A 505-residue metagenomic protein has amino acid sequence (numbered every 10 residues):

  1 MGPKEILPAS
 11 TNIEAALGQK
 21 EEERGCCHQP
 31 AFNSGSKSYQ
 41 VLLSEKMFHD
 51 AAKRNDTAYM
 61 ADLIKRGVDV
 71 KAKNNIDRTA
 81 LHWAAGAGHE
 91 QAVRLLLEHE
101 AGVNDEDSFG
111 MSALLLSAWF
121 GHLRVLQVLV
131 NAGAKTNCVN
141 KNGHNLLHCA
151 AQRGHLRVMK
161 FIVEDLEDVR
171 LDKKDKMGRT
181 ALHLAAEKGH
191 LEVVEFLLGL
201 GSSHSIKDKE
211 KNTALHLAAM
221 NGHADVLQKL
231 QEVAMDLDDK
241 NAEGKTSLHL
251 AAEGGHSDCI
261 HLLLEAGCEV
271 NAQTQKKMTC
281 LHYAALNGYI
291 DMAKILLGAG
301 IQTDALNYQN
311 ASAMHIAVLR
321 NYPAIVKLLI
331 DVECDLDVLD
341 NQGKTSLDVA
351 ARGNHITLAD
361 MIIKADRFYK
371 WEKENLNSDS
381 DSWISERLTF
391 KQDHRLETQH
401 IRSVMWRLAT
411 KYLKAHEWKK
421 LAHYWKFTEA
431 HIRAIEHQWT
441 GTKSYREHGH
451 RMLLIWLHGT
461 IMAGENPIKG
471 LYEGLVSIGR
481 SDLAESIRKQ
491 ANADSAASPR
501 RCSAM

Functional and structural regions predicted by a protein language model:
G2-M47, V233, A266, A299 (+1 more regions): Ankyrin-repeat-protein effector appendages
V41, N74, D107, N140 (+6 more regions): Ankyrin repeat boundary/linker residues
Y59, Q91-A92, R124-V125, R157-V158 (+7 more regions): Conserved ankyrin/ankyrin-like repeat signature
I64-V68, R94-A101, V128-A134, F161-V169 (+6 more regions): Ankyrin repeat domain, specifically the short helix-to-loop turn at the C-terminus of the second helix of each repeat
